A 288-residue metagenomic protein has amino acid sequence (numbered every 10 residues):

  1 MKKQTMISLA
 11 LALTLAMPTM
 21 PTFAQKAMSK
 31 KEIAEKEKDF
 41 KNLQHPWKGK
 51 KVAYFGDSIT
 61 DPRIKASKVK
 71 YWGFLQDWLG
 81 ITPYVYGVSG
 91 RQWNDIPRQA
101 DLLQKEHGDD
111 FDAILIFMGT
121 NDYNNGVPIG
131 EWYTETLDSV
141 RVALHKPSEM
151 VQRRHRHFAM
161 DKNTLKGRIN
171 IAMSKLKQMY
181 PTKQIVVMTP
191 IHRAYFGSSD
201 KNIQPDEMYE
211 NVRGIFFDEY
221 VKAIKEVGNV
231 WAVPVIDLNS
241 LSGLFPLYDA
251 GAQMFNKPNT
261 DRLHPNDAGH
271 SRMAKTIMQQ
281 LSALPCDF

Functional and structural regions predicted by a protein language model:
M1-L9: Bacterial N-terminal signal peptides that target proteins for export
S8-P18: Bacterial N-terminal signal peptides
A12-T14, S67, A194: Alpha-helical transmembrane segments and their juxtamembrane interfaces
A16, Q44-P46, L75-D77, K177 (+1 more regions): A generic structural signal for short, solvent-exposed coil/turn residues that cap or connect secondary-structure
M20-A24: Sec/Tat signal peptide C-region and signal peptidase I cleavage site
Q25-S89, N94-D109, I114, D249-G251: Serine-esterase "nucleophile elbow" of acetyl-processing enzymes
W78, A100-F288: Alpha-helical cap/lid subdomain in secreted, periplasmic, or secretory-pathway luminal O-acyl-processing enzymes
